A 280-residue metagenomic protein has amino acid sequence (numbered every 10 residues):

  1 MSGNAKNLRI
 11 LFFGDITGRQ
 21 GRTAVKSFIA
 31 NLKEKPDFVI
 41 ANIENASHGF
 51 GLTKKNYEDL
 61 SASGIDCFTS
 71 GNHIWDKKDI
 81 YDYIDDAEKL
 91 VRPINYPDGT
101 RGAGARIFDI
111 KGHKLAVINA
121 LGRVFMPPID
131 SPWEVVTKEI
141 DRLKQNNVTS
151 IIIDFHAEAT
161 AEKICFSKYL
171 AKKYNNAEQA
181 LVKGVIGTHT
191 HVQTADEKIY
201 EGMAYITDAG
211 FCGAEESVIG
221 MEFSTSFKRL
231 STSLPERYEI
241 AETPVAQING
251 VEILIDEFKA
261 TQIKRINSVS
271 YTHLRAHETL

Functional and structural regions predicted by a protein language model:
M1-K55, S131, K138-D141: N-terminal active-site segment of His-dependent metallophosphoesterases
R9-G14, K114-G122, D154, I206: Active-site-proximal beta-strand elements of phosphoester/diester hydrolases
N31-L32, R101-S150: Binuclear metal-dependent hydrolase catalytic cores centered on His/Asp/Glu-rich metal-binding motifs
F38-A46, G122, L143-A161: Short acidic, glycine-rich surface-loop motifs adjacent to enzyme active sites
I40, D59-S70, I80-R92, T160-Y238: Conserved beta-sheet core of the metallophosphoesterase superfamily
K77-F108: Glycine/small-residue-rich loop that forms an oxyanion/phosphate-binding "nest" at active or ligand-binding sites
N95, G102-V117, E197-Y271: Binuclear metal-dependent phosphoesterase catalytic core
T272-T279: Conserved small/polar residues in nucleotide/adenosyl-binding loops
